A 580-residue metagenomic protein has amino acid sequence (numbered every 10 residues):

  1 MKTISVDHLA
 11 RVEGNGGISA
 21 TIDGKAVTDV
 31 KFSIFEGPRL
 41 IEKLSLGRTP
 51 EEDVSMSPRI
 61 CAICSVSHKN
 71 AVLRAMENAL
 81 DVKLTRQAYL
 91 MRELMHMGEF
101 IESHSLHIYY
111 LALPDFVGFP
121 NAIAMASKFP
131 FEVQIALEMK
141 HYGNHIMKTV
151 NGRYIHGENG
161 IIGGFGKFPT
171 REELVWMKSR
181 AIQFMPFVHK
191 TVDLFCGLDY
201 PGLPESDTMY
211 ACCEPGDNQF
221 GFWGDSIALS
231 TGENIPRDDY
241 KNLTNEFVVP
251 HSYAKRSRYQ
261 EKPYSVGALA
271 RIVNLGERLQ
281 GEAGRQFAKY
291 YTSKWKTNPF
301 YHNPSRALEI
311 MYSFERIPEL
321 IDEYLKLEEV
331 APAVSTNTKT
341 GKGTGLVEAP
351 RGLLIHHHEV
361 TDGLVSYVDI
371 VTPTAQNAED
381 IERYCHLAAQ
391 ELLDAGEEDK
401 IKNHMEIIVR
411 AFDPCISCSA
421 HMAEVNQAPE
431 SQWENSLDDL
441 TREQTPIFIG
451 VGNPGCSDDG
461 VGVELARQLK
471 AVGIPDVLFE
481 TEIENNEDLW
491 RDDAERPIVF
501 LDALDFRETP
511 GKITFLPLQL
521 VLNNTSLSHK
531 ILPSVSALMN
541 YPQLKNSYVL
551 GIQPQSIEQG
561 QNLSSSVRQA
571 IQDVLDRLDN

Functional and structural regions predicted by a protein language model:
M1-R351, T361, T374-Q432: Active-site bordering "gate/hinge" segments that shape substrate access to catalytic or cofactor-binding pockets
G16-I18, H356, G511: Change "...and in nucleic-acid phosphodiester-cleaving endonucleases..." to "...and in nucleic-acid processing enzymes
D53, S366-V368, E558: Short small-residue beta-strand/loop micro-motif enriched in glycine and branched aliphatics
H356, T361, Y367: A translation/RNA-centric and nucleic-acid-associated enzymatic feature enriched in Class II aminoacyl-tRNA synthetases
I370-T372: A short interface-forming secondary-structure element
Q432-Q555, Q561-N580: N-terminal catalytic or cofactor-binding beta/alpha core of small enzyme domains
